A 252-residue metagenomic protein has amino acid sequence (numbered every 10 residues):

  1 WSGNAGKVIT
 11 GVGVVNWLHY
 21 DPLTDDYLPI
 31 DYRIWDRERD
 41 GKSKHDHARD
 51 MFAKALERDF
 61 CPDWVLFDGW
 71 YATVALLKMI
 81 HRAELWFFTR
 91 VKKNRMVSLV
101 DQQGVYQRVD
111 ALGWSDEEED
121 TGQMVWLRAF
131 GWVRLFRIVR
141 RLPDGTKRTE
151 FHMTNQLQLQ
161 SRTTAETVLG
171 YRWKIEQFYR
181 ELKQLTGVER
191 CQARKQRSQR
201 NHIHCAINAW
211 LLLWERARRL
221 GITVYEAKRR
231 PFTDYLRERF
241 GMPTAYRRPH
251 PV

Functional and structural regions predicted by a protein language model:
W1-T24: Active-site-proximal, Lys/Arg-enriched surface segment that forms a nucleic-acid-binding/basic interface patch
L23-V252: Single, function-defining residue in the core of a domain
